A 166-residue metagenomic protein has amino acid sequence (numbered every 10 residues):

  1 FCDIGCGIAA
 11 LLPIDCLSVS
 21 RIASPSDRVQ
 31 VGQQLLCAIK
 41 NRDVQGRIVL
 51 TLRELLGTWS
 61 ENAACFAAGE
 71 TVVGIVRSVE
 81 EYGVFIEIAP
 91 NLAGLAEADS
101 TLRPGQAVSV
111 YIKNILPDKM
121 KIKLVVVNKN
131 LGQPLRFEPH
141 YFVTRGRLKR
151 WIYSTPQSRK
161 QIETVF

Functional and structural regions predicted by a protein language model:
F1-F166: Single-stranded RNA-binding regions, centering on S1/OB-family and related RNA-binding modules
